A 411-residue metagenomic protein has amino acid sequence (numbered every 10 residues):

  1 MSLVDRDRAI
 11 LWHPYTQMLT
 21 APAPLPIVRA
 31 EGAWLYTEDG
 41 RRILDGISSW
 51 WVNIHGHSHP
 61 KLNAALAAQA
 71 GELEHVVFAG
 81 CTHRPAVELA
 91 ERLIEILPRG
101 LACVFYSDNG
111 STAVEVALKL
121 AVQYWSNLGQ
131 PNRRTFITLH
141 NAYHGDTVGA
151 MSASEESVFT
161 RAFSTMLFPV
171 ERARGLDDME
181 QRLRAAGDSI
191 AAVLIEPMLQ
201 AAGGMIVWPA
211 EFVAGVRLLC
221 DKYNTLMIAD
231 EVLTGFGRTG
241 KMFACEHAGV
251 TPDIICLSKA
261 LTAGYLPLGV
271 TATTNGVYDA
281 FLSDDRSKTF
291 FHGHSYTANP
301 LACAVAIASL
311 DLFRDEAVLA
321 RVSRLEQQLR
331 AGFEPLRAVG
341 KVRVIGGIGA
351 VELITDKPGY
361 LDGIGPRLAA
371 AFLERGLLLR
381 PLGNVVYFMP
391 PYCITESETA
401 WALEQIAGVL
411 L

Functional and structural regions predicted by a protein language model:
M1-L411: Conserved N-terminal phosphate-binding loop of PLP-dependent enzymes in the Aspartate aminotransferase
